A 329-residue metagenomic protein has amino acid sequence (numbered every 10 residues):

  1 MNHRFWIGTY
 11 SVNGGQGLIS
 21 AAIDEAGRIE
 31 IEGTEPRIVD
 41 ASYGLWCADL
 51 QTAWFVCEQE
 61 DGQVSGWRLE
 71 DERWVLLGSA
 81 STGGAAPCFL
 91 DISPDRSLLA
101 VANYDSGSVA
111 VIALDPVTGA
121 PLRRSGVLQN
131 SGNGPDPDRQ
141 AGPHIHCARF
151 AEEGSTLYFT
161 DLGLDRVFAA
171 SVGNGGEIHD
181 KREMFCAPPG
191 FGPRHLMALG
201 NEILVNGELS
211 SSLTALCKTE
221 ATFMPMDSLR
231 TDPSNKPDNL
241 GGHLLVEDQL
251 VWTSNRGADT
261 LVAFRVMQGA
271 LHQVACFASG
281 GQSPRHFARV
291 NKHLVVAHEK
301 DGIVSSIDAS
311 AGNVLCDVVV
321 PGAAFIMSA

Functional and structural regions predicted by a protein language model:
I7-V12, F55-Q59, V101-Y104, A151 (+4 more regions): Conserved beta-strand positions in repeat-built beta-propeller and related beta-rich domains
A21-G27, W67-E72, V111-L122, A170-E177 (+3 more regions): Short loop/turn segments immediately following beta-strands, especially the blade-tip and inter-blade linker loops
E30-R37, V75-S81, G126, G132-R139 (+4 more regions): A short beta-strand motif characteristic of beta-propeller blades
I31-R96: Blade-loop segments of beta-propeller domains
I38-A48, G83-P94, S131-E153, C186-N201 (+3 more regions): Beta-rich, blade/repeat-based domains predominating in secreted/periplasmic proteins but also intracellular
W74-C147: Asp-box/WD-like beta-propeller blade repeats and closely related beta-sheet repeat scaffolds
E299-S305, V314-A329: Blade-level signature of beta-propeller repeat domains, shared across WD40, Kelch, NHL, RCC1 and BNR/Asp-box propellers
